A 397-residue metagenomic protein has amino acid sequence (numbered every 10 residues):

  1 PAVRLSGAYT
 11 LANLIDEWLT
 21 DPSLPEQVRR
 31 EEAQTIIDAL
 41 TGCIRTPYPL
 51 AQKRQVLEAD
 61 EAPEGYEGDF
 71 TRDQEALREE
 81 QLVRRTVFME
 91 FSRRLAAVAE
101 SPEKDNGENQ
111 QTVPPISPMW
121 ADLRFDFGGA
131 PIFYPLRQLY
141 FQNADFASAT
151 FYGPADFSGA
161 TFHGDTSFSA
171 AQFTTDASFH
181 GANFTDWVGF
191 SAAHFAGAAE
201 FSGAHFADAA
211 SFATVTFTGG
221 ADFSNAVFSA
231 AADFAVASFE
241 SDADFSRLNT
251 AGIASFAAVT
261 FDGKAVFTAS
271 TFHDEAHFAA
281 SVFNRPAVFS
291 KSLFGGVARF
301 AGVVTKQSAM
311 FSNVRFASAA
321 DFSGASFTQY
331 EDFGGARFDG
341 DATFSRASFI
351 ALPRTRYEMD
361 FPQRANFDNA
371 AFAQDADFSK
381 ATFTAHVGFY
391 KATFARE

Functional and structural regions predicted by a protein language model:
L5-A12, E17-E397: N-terminal leader/targeting and pre-domain segments
